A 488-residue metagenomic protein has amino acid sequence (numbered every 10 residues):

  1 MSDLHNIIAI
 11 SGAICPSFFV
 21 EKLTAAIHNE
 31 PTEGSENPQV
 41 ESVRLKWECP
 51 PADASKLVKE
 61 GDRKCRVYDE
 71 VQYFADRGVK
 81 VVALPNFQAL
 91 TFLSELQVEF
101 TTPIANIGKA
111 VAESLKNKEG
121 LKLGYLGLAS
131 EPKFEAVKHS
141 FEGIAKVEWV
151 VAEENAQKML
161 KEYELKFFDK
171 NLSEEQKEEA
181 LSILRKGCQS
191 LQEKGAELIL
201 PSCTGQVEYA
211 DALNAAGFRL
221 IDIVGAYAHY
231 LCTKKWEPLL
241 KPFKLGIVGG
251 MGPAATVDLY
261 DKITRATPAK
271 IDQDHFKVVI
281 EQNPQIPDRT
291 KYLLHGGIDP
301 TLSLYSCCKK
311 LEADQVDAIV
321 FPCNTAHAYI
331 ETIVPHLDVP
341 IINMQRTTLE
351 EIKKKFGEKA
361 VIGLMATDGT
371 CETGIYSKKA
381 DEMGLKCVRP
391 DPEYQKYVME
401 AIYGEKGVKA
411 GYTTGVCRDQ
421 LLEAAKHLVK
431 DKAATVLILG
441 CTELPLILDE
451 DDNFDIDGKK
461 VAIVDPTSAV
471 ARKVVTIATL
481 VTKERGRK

Functional and structural regions predicted by a protein language model:
M1-K488: Non-catalytic structural scaffold of enzyme domains
